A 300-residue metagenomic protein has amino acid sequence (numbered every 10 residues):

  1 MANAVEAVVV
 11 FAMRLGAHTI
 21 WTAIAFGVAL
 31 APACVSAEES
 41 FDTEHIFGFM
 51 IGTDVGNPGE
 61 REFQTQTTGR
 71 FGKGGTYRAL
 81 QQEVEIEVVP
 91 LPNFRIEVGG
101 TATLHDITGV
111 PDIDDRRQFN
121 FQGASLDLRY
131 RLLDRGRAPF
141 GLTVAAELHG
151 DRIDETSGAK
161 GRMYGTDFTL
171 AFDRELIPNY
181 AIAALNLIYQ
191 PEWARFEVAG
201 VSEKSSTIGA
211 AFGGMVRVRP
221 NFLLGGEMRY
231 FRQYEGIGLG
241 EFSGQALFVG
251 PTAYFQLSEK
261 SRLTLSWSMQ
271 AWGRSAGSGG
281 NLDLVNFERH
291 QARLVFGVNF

Functional and structural regions predicted by a protein language model:
M1-D42: Cleavable N-terminal export/targeting peptides
A37-F300: Transmembrane beta-barrel domains of Gram-negative outer membranes and organellar outer membranes
